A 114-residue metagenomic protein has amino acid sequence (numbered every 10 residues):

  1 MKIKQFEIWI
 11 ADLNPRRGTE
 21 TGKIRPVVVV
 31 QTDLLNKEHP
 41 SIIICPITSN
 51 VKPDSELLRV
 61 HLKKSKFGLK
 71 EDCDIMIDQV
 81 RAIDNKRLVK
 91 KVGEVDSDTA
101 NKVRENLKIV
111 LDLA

Functional and structural regions predicted by a protein language model:
M1, S65-A114: C-terminal terminal-subdomain/extension
N14-G18: Short, charged beta-turn/beta-strand-edge "cap" motif at the junction between a beta-strand and an adjacent loop
T19-K23, V29-S65: Compact nucleic-acid interaction/catalytic patches
